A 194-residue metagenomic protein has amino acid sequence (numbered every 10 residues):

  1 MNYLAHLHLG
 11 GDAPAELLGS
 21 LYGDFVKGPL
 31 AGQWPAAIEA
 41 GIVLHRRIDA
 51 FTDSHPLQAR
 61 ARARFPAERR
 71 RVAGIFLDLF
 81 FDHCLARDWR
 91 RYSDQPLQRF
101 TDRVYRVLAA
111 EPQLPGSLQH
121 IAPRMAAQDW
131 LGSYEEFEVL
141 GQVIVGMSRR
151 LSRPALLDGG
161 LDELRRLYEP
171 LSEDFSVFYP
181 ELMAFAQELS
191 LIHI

Functional and structural regions predicted by a protein language model:
M1-W89, R165-L189: An N-terminal structural lobe/cap that precedes and organizes the functional/catalytic core across diverse proteins
P29, L85-D94, R150-A155: Short helix-capping/linker segments at secondary-structure and domain boundaries
A37-G41, Y92-V107: Surface-exposed flexible segments
F76, Y92, A110-Q113: Basic nucleic-acid-binding interfaces
R99-A184, E188: An amphipathic alpha-helical core segment
I192-I194: Conserved small/polar residues in nucleotide/adenosyl-binding loops
